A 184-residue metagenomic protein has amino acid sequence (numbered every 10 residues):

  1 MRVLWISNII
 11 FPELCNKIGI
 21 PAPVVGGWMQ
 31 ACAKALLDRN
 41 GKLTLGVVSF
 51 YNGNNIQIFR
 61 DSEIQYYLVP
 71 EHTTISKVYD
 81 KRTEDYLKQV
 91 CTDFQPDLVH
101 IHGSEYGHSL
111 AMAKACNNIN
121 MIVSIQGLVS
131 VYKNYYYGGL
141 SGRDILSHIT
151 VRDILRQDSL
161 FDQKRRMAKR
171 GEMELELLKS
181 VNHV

Functional and structural regions predicted by a protein language model:
M1-N54, R60-Q65, K179: N-terminal subdomain of nucleotide-sugar transferases
V3-I6, L98, C116-L155: Active-site proximal beta-strand in glycosyltransferases
P12-L14, G53-I58, G107-L110, S130-N134: Short catalytic/ligand-binding loop motif for oxyanion handling, primarily in non-cytosolic enzymes, centered on
T44, I119-I122, H183: Proline-centered loop/turn at the N-terminus of a beta-strand
D61-K88, I154-R166: A short, charged, and often flexible helix/loop element on the N-terminal side of the glycosyltransferase catalytic
E84-Q95, E174: Short, well-structured alpha-helical segments in soluble
V90-Y106, M112, I122: Short N-terminal targeting/anchoring amphipathic segment
I145-H183: Membrane-proximal helix-turn-helix segments that form the acceptor-binding/catalytic region of lipid-linked
